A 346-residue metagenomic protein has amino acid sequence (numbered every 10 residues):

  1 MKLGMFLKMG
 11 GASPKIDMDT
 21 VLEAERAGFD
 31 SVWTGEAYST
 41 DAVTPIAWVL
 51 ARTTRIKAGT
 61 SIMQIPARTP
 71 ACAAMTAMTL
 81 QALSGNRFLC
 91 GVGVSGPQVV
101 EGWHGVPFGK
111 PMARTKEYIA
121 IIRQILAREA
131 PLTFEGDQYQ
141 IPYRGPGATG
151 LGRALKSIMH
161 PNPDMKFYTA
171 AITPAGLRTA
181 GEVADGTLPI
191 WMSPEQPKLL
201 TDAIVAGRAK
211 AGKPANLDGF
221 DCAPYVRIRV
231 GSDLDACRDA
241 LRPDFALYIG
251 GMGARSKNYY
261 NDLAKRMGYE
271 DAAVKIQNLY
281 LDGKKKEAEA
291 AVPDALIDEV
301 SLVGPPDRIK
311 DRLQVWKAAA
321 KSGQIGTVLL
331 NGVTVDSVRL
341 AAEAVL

Functional and structural regions predicted by a protein language model:
M1-L346: Active-site-adjacent structural elements that line small-molecule/cofactor binding pockets in enzymes
